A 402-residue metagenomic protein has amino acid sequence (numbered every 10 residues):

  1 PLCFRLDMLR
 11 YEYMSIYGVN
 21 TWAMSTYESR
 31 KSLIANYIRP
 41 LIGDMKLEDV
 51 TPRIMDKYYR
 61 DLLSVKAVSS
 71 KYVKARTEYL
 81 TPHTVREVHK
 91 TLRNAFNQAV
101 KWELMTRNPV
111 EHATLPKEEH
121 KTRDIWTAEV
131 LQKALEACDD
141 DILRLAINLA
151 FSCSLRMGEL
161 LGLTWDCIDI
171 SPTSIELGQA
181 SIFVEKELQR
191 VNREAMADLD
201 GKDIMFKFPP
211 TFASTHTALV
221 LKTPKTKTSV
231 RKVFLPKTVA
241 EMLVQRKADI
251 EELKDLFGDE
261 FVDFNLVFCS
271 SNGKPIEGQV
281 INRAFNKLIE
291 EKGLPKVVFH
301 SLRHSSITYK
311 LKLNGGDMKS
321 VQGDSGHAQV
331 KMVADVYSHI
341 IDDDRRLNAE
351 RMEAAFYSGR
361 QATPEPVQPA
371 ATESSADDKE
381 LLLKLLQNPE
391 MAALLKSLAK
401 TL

Functional and structural regions predicted by a protein language model:
P1-K57, R246-D263, D342, Y357 (+3 more regions): N-terminal DNA-binding module of tyrosine recombinases/phage integrases
S15-W102, H120, K274-I281, P295-S301 (+1 more regions): N-terminal core-binding DNA-recognition domain of tyrosine site-specific recombinases/integrases
V68-K71, A75-P82, R86-V88, K101 (+5 more regions): Basic, Lys/Arg- and aromatic-enriched nucleic-acid-binding interface segment
H83, K101, N148, S152 (+5 more regions): C-terminal catalytic core of tyrosine-transesterase DNA break-rejoin enzymes
K117, I125, E176, K186-R190 (+2 more regions): Catalytic-site neighborhood detector that most strongly recognizes the C-terminal catalytic loop/helix of tyrosine
C167-E176, S181, K296, G315-V336: Short, polar N-cap/turn motifs at the start of nucleic acid-interacting alpha helices
I170-S181, E185-V230, V239, N272 (+1 more regions): C-terminal secondary-structure termini that scaffold catalytic or DNA-interacting sites
F208-V220, T226-L294: Active-site/catalytic core of tyrosine-dependent DNA strand-transfer enzymes
